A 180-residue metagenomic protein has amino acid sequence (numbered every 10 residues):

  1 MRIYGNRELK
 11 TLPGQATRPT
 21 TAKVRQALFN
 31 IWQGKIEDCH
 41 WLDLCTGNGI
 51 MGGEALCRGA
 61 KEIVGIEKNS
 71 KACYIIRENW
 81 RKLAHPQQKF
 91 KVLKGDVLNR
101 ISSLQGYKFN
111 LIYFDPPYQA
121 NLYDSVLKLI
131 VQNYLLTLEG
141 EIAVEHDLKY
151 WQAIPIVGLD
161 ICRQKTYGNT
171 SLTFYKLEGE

Functional and structural regions predicted by a protein language model:
M1-E180: Class I S-adenosyl-L-methionine-dependent methyltransferase catalytic core
